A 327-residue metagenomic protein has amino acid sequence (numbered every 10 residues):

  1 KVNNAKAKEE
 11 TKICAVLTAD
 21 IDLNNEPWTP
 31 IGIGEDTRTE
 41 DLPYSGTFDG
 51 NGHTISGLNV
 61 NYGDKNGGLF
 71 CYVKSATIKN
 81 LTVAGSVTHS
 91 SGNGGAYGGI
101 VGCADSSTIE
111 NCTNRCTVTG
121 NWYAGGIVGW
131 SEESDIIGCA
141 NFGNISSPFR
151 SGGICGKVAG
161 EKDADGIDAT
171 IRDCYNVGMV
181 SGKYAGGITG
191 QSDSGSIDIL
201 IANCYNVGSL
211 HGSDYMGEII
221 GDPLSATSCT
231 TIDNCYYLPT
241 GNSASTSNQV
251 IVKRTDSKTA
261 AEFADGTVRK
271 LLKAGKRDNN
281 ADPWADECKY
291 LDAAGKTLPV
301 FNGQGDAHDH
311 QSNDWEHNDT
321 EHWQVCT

Functional and structural regions predicted by a protein language model:
K1-D309: Surface-exposed repetitive/solenoidal architectures
D306-T327: Extracellular adhesion/carbohydrate-binding repeat motifs centered on closely spaced tryptophans
